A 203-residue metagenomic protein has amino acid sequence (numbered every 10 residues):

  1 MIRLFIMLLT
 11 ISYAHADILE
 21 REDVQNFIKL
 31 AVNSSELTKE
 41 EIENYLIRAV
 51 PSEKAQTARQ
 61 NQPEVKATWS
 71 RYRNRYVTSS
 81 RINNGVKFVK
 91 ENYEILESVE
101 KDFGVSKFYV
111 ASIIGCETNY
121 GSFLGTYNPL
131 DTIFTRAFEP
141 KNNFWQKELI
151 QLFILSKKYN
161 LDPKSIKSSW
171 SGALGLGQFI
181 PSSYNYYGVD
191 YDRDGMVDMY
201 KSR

Functional and structural regions predicted by a protein language model:
M1-F5, T10-Q146, Q151-G172, S182-R203: Cell-wall glycan-active module
Q178: Functionally critical loop-and-helix segments that line ligand-binding/catalytic clefts of soluble enzyme domains
